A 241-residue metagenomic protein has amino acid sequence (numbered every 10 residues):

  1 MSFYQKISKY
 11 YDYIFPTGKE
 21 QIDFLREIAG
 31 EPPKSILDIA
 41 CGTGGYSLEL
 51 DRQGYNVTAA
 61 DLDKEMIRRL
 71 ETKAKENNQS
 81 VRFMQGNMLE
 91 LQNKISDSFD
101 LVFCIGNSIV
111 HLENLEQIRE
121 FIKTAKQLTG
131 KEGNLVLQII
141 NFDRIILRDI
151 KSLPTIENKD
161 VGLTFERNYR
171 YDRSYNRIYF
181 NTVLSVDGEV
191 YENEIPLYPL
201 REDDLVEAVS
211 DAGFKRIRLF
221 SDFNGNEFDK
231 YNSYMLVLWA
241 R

Functional and structural regions predicted by a protein language model:
M1-K34, G45: Conserved class I S-adenosyl-L-methionine
A40-G44: Class I SAM-dependent methyltransferase "Motif I" SAM/SAH-binding loop
G45-L91: Class I SAM-dependent methyltransferase SAM/SAH-binding core
N93-L101: A short acidic, Gly/Pro-enriched loop at the edge of an enzyme's catalytic core that lines a small-molecule cofactor
D100-E116: A short SAM/SAH-binding and catalytic strip from SAM-dependent methyltransferases
R119-K131: A short glycine-rich, Lys/Arg-flanked "PGG" loop and its adjoining helix->strand segment in the class I
V136-A208: SAM-dependent methyltransferase
E202-R241: C-terminal lobe and adjacent flexible extensions of AdoMet/dcAdoMet transferase-like proteins
